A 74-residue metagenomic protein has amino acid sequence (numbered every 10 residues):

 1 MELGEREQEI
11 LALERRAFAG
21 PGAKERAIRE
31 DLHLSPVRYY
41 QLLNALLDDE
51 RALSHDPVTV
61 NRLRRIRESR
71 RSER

Functional and structural regions predicted by a protein language model:
M1-E9: Short, Lys/Arg-enriched anionic-surface-contact patches
L3, A17-G20, R71-E73: Generic ordered-secondary-structure signal
Q8-R62: Amphipathic, hydrophobic secondary-structure cores in small proteins
T59-R74: Intrinsically disordered, low-complexity basic tails/linkers immediately adjacent to helix-turn-helix/homeobox/MYB/SANT
